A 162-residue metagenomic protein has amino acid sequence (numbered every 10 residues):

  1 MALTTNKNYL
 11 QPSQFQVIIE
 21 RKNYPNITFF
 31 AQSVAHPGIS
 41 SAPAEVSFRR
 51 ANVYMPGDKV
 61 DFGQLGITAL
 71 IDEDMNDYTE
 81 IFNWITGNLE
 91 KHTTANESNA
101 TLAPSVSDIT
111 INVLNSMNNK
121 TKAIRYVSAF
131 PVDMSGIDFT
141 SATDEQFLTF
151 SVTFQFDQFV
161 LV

Functional and structural regions predicted by a protein language model:
M1-V162: Glycine-rich, low-complexity intrinsically disordered segments
